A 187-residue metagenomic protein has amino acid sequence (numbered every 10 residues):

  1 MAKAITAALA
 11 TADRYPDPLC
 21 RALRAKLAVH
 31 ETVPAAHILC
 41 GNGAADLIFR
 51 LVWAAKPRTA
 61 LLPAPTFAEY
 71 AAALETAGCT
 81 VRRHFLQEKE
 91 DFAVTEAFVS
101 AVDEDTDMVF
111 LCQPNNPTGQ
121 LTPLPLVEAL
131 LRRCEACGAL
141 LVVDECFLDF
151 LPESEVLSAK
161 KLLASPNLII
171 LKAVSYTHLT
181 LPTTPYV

Functional and structural regions predicted by a protein language model:
M1-G43, R50: N-terminal small-domain helix-loop-helix segment of the aminotransferase-like
R21, W53-L111: PLP-dependent aminotransferase-like
L27, L74, C134: Short hydrophobic alpha-helical segments of the AMP-binding
L39, L61, R82, V142 (+1 more regions): Hydrophobic/aromatic beta-strand patches that form the interior of the parallel beta-sheet core in alpha/beta enzyme
I48-F49, Y70-A71, T118-G119, L151: Glycine/Thr-rich phosphate-binding loops of Rossmann-like dinucleotide-binding domains
F92-D105, P117-Y176: Active-site pre-lysine segment of PLP-dependent enzymes
L111-C112, K172: Short beta-strand segments
H178-V187: Single conserved hydrophobic/aromatic residue that forms the stacking wall/gate of nucleotide- or nucleobase-binding
